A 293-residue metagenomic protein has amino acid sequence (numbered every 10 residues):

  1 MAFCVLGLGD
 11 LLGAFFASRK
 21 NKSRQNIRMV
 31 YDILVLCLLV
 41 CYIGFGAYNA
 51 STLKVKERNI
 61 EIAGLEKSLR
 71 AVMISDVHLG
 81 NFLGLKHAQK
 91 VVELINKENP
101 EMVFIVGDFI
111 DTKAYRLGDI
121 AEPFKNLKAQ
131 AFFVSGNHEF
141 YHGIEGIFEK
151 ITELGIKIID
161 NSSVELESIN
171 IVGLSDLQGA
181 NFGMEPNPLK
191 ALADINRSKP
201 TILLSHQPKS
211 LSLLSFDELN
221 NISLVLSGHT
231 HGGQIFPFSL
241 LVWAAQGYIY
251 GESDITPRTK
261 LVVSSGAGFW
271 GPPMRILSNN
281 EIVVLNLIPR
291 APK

Functional and structural regions predicted by a protein language model:
M1-A50, P292: Non-catalytic terminal accessory segments
R28-Y31, L39-L65, G80-K86: Hydrophobic alpha-helical transmembrane segments in integral membrane proteins
E61-K293: Soluble catalytic domains of enzymes that build or remodel membrane lipids, polysaccharides, and related
